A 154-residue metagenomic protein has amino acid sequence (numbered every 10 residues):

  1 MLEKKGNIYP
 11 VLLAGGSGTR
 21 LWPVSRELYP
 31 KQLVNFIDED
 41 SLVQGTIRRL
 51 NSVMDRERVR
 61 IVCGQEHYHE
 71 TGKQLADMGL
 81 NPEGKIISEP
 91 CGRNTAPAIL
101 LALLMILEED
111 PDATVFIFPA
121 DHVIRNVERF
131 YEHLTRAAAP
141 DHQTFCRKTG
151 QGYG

Functional and structural regions predicted by a protein language model:
M1-L12, R20-P30, N35-P119, R125-R129 (+1 more regions): Conserved N-terminal catalytic core of the sugar/cofactor nucleotidyltransferase
G15: N-terminal cofactor/phosphate-binding cores enriched in small/glycine residues, especially glycine-rich loops such as
N126-G154: Conserved core of the sugar-phosphate nucleotidyltransferase
